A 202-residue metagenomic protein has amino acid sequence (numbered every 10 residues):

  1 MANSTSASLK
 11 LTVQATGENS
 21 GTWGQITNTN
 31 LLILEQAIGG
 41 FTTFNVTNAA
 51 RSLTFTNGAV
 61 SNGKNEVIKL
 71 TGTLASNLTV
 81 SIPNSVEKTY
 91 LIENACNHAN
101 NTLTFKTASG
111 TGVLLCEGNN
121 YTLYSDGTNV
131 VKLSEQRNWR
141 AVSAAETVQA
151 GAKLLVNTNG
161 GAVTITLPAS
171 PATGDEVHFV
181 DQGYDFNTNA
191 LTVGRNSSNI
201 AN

Functional and structural regions predicted by a protein language model:
M1-S8, T16, T22, N28-K64 (+2 more regions): Glycine-rich, low-complexity segments
A2-L9, T71-R137, N157-N202: Acidic, glycine/polar-enriched metal-coordinating patches/loops that mediate binding to polyanionic ligands
G21, S61-N62, N84, P171: Generic alpha-helical scaffold signal
N62-T73: Extracellular ectodomain segments of secreted/surface proteins
